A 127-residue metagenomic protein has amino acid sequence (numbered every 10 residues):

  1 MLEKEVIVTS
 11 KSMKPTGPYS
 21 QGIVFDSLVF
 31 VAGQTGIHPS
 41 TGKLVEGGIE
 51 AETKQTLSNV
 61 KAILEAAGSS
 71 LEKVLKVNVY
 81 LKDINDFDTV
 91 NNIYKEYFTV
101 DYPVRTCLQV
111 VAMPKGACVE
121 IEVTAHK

Functional and structural regions predicted by a protein language model:
L2-K127: Short, polar/acidic, helix-capping and beta-turn segments at strand->helix junctions that line the mouths
